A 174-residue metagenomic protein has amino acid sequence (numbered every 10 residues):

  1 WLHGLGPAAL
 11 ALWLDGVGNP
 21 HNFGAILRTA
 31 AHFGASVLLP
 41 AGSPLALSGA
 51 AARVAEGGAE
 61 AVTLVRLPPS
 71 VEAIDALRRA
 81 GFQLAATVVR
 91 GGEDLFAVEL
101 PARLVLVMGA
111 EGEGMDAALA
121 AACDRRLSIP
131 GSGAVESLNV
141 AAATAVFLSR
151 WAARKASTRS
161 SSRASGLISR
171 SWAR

Functional and structural regions predicted by a protein language model:
L2-E93: RNA substrate-binding interface of SAM-dependent RNA methyltransferases
N19, R90-G92, A110-E113, G133: Short glycine-rich anion-binding loops that position phosphate/pyrophosphate groups of nucleotides and phosphorylated
H32-S36, A46-G58, E72, A117-A156: Structured adenosyl-cofactor binding patch, chiefly the S-adenosyl-L-methionine
E99-L100, L119: Structural alpha-helical scaffold elements that stabilize or flank donor/cofactor-binding regions in carbohydrate
R154-S165, S169-R174: Low-acidity, Ser/Thr- and Arg-rich intrinsically disordered low-complexity segments
